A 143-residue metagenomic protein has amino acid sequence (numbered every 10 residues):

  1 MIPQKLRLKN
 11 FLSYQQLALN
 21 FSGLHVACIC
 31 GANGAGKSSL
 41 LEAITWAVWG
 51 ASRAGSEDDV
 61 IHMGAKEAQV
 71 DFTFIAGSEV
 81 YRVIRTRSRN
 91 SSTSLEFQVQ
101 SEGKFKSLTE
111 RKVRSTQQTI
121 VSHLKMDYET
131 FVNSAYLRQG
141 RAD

Functional and structural regions predicted by a protein language model:
M1-Q118, S122-N133: Extreme N-terminal "head/tail" segments of very large remodeling/mechanoenzyme assemblies
